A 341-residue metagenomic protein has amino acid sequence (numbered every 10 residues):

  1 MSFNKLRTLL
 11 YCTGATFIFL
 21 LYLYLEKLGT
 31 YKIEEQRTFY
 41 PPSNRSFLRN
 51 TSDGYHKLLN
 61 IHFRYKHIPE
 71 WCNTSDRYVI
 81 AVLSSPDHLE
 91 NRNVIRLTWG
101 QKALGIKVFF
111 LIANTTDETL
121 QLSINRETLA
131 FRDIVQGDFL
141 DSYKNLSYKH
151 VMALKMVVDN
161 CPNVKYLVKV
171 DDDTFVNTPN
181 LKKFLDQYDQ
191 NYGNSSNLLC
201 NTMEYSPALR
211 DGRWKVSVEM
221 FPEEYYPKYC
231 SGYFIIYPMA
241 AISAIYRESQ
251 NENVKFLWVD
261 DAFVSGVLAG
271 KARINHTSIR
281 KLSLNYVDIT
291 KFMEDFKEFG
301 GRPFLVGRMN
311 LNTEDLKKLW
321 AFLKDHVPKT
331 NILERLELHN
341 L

Functional and structural regions predicted by a protein language model:
S2-L341: Secretory-pathway lumenal glyco-enzymes, predominantly type II signal-anchor Golgi glycosyltransferases
